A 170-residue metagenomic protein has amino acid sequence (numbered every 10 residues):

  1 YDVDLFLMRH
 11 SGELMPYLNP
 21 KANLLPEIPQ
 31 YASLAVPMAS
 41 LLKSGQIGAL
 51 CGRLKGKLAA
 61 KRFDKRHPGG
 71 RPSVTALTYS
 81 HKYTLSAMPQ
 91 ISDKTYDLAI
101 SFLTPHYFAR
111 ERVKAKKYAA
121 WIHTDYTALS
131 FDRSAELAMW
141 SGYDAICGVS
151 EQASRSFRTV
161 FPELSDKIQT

Functional and structural regions predicted by a protein language model:
D2-P72: N-terminal strand-loop element at the rim of the active site of nucleotide-sugar-dependent glycosyltransferases
V3, T95-Y96, A115, Y143: Local beta-strand N-terminus motif with an aromatic residue
R9-E13, L103-Y107, E151-Q152: Short, polar loop motifs at secondary-structure junctions
G56, S73-T78, S86-T104: Short N-terminal targeting/anchoring amphipathic segment
A60-K65, S80-H81, I100-H106: Short His-centered aromatic/hydrophobic patch
T78-A87, H123-G142: Nucleotide-sugar donor phosphate/pyrophosphate-binding loop at the beta->alpha transition of glycosyltransferases
L98-T127: Active-site proximal beta-strand in glycosyltransferases
A120-H123, T127, S141-T170: Donor nucleotide-sugar binding/catalytic pocket of nucleotide-sugar-dependent glycosyltransferases
